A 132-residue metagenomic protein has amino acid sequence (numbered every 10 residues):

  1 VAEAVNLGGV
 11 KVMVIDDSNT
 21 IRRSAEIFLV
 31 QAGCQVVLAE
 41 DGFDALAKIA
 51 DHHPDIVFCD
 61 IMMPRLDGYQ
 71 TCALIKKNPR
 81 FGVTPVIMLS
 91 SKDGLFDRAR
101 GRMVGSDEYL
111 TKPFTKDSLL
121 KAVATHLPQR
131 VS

Functional and structural regions predicted by a protein language model:
R23-Q31: Charged docking surfaces used in two-component/phosphorelay signaling
G33-E40, K48: Short hydrophobic/Thr-rich beta-strand motif most characteristic of the beta2 strand and flanking loop of CheY-like
H52-F58: Active-site beta3 strand of CheY-like receiver
M63: Receiver (REC) domain active-site loop signature in two-component systems and cognate sites in sensor histidine kinases
F114-V123: C-terminal output helix
